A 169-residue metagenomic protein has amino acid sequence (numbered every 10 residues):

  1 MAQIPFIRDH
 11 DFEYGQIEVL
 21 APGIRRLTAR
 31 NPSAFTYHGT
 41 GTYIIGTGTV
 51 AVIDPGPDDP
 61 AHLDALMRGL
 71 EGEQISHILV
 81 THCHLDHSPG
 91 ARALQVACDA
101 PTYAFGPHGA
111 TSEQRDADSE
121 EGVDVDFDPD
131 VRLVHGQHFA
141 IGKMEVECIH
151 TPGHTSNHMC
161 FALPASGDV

Functional and structural regions predicted by a protein language model:
A2-I4: Non-catalytic regulatory/accessory regions that flank a structured catalytic core
H10, G15-E73, F161-V169: Conserved beta-strand hairpin/beta-sheet module of binuclear metal-dependent hydrolase folds, prominently
R26, I44, G136-P164: Core dinuclear metal-dependent hydrolase active-site scaffold
T28-R30, L79, G106, P152: Residues at the C-termini of beta-strands that transition into short coil/loop
H38, P57-E147, P164-G167: Active-site HxH/HxHxD metal-binding segment of metal-dependent hydrolases
